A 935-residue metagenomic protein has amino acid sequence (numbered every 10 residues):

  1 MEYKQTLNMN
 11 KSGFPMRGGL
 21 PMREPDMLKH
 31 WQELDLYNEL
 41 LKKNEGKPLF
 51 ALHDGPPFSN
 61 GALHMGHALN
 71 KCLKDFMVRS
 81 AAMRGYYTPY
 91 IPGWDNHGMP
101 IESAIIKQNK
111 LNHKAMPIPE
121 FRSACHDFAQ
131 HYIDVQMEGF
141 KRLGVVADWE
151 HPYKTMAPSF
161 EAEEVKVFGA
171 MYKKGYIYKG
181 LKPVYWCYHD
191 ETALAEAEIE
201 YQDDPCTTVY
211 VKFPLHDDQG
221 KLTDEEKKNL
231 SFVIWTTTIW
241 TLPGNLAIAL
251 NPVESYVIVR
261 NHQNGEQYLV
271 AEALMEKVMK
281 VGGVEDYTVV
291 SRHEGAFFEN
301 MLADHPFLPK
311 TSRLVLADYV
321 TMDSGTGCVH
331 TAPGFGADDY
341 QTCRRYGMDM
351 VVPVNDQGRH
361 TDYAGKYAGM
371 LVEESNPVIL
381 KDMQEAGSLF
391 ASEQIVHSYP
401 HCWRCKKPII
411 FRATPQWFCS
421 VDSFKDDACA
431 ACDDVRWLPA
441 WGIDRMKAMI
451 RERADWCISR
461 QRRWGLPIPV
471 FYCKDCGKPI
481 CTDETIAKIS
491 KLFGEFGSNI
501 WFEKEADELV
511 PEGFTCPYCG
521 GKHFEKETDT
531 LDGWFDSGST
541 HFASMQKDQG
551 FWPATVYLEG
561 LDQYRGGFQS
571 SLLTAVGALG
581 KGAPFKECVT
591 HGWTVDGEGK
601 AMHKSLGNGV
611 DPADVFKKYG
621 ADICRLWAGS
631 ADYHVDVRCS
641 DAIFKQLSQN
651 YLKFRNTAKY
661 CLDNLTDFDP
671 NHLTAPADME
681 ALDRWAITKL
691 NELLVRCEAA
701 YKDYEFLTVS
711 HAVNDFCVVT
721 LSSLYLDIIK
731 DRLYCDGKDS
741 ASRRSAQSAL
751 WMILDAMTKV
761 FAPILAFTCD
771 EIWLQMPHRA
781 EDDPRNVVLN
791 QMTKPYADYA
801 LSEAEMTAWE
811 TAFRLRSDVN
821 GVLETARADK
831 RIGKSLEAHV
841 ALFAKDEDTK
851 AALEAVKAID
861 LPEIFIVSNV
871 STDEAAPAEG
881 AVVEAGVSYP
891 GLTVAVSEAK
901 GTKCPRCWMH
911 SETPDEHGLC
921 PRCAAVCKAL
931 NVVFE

Functional and structural regions predicted by a protein language model:
E2-L20, D26, H30-L34, I106-P243 (+15 more regions): Residue patterns forming the tRNA-binding/recognition surfaces of aminoacyl-tRNA synthetases and related DALR
K42-S103, I234-T241, V315-T342, Y346 (+3 more regions): N-terminal catalytic cores of NTP/NDP-binding nucleotidyl/phosphoryl-transfer enzymes
N44, P48-G55, G66-L69, L73 (+17 more regions): Secondary-structure capping and boundary motifs in well-ordered enzyme cores
D95, V184, Y188, L194-E200 (+8 more regions): Acidic, turn-prone loop/beta-hairpin segments
C187, C402, C473, C516-C519 (+2 more regions): Short cysteine-rich clusters marking metal-coordination/redox-active sites
E191, Q461, G477, G520 (+2 more regions): Cys/His-coordinated zinc-binding microdomains
L215, Y346-G358, R462-W464, I486-D636: Alpha-helical recognition segments enriched in aromatics with Gly/Pro capping that present substrate-recognition
A247, E254-C328, A337, Q341: Protease-associated
